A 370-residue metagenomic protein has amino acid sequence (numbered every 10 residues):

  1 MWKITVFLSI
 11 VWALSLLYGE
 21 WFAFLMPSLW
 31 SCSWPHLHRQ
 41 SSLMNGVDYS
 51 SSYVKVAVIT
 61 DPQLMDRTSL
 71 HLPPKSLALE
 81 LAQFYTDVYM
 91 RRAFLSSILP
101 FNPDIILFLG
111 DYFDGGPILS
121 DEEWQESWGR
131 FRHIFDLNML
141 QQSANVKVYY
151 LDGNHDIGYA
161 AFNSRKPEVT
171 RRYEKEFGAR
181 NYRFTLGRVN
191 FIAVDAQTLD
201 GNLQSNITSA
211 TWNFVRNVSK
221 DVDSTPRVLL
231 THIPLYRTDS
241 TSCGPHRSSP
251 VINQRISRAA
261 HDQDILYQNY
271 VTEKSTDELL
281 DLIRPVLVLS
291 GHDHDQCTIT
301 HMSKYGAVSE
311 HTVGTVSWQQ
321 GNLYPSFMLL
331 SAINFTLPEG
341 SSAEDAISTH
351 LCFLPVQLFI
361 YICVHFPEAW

Functional and structural regions predicted by a protein language model:
M1-Q125, R130, D136: N-terminal active-site segment of His-dependent metallophosphoesterases
W2-N45, R180, F184, S257-Y267 (+4 more regions): Binuclear metal-dependent phosphoesterase catalytic core
M26-G46, S76-L77, L81, G115-V228 (+8 more regions): Extended active-site neighborhood of metal-dependent phosphoesterases/phosphodiesterases
V54-V56, I105, V189-F191, P226-V228 (+1 more regions): Structural motif
D61, G110-D111, G153-N154, H232 (+1 more regions): Active-site glycine-centered loops adjacent to acidic/histidine catalytic or metal-binding residues that shape
L64, F113-D114, D156, L235 (+1 more regions): Short active-site segment of divalent metal-dependent hydrolases/proteases that encodes the spacing between
L64-L70, G201-N202, Q319-G321: Short, solvent-exposed loop/turn elements at domain surfaces
L95-L107, L280, R284-S290, D295: Proline-aspartate-enriched helix->loop->beta-strand connector
